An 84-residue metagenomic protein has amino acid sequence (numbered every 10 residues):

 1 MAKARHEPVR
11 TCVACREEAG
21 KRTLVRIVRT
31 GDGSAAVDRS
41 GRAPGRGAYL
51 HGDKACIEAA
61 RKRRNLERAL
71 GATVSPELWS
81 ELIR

Functional and structural regions predicted by a protein language model:
M1-G31: N-terminal first-folded block
E7, V13, T23, A43 (+2 more regions): Short alpha-helical segments used as structural interaction elements across diverse proteins
V9-C12, G45-A48, D53: Residues immediately within or flanking Cys/His clusters that coordinate Zn2+ in small zinc-binding modules
R16, G52-I57: Cys/His-coordinated zinc-binding microdomains
V25-V28, A35-R39, A69-V74, L78-W79: A short Gly-Trp-Pro
V28-T30, A36, L50, A59 (+2 more regions): Preference for short coil/turn "hinge" residues that link or interrupt alpha-helices
A36-L50, E77-R84: Short Fe-S-cluster ligation motifs
I57-R84: C-terminal structural segments of small proteins and small subunits
